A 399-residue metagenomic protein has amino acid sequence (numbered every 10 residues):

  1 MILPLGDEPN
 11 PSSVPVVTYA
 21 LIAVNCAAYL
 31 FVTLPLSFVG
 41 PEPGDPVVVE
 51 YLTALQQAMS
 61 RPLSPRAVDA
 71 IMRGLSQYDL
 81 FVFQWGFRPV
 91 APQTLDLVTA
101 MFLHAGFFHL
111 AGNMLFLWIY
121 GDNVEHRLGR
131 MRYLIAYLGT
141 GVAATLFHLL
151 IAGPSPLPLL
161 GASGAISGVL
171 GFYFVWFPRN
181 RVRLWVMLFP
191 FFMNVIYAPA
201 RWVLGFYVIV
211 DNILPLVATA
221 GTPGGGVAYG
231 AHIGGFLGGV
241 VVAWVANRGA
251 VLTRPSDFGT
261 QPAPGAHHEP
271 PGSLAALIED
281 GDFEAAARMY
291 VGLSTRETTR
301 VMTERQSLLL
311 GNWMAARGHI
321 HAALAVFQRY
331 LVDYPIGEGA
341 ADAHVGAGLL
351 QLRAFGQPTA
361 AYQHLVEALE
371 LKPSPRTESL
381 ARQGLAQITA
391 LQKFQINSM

Functional and structural regions predicted by a protein language model:
M1-I278, A285, M289, L309-A316: A detector for small-residue-rich transmembrane helices and their helix-helix packing motifs
P270-S273, S307, H344, R382: TPR repeat positional signature
I278, A315, L349-L352, A390: Specific register positions within alpha-helical solenoid repeats of the TPR/Sel1-like families, i.e., one
F283-E284, I320, P358: TPR-repeat structural position
R296-V301, D333-G339, L369-R382, L391: Short solvent-exposed coil/turn linkers within tandem alpha-helical repeat scaffolds
V301, G318, E338, L352-G356 (+1 more regions): Short coil/turn linking the two alpha-helices of tandem helical-hairpin repeats
